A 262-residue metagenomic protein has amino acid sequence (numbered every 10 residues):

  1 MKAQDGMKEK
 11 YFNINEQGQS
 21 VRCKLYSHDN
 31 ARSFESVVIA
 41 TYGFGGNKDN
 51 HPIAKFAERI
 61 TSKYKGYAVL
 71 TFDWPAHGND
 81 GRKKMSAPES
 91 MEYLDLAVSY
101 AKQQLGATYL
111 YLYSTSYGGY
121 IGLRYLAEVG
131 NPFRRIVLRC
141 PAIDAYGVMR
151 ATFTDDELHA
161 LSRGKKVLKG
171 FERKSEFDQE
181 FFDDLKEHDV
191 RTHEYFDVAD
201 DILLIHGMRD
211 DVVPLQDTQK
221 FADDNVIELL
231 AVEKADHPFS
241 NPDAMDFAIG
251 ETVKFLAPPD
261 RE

Functional and structural regions predicted by a protein language model:
M1-N30: N-terminal cap/lid segment of alpha/beta-hydrolase-fold proteins
Y11, V21, M85, P132-A231 (+1 more regions): The alpha/beta-hydrolase serine catalytic core
S20, H28-W74: Short, surface-exposed "cap/lid" segments of acyl-processing enzymes
F44, D73-G78, A142, A235-D236: Short beta-to-alpha linker loops that shape the active-site pocket of alpha/beta-hydrolase fold enzymes
P75-Y109: Catalytic nucleophile-loop/oxyanion-hole region of alpha/beta-hydrolase and closely related hydrolase-like folds
L112-S114, R139: Short beta-strand immediately N-terminal to the catalytic nucleophile in serine-hydrolase-like folds
S114-G118, G122: Gly/Ala-rich beta-loop-alpha elbow adjacent to hydrolase catalytic centers
R124-E128: Active-site signature of alpha/beta-hydrolase-fold catalytic machinery across serine- and Asp/Cys-nucleophile hydrolases
